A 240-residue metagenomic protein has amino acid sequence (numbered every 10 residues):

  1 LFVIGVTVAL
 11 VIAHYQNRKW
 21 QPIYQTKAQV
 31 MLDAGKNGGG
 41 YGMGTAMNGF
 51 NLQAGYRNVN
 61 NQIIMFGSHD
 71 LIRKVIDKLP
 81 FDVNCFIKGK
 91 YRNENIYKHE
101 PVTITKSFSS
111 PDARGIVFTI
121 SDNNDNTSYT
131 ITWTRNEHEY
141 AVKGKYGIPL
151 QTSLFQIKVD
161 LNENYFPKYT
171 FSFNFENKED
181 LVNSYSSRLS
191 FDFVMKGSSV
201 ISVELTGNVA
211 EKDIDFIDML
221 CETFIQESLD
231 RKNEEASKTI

Functional and structural regions predicted by a protein language model:
L1-I240: Hydrophobic and amphipathic membrane-targeting/association helices
